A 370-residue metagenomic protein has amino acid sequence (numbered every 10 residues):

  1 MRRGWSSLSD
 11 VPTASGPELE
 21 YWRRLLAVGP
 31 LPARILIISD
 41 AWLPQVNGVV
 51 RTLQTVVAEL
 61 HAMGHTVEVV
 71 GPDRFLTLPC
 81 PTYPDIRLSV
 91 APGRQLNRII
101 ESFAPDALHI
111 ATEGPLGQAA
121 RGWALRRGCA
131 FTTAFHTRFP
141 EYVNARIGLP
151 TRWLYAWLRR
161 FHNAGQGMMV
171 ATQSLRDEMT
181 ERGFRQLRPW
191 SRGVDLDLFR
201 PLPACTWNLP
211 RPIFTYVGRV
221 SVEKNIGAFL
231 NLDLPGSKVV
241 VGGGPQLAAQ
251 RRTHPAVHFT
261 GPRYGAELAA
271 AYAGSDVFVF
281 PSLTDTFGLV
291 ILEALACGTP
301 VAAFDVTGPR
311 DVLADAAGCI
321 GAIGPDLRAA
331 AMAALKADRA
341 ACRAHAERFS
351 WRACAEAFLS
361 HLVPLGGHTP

Functional and structural regions predicted by a protein language model:
I100, H162, P262-R263, A270-S275 (+1 more regions): Short alpha-helical donor nucleotide-sugar binding micro-motif in glycosyltransferases
A156-L202: Donor nucleotide-sugar binding/catalytic pocket of nucleotide-sugar-dependent glycosyltransferases
T206-V241: Conserved donor-binding/catalytic core segment of Leloir-type glycosyltransferases
A248-A266: Nucleotide-activated donor-binding/catalytic signature segment of Leloir-type glycosyltransferases, i.e., the conserved
L283: Aromatic "clamp/platform" in nucleotide-sugar-dependent glycosyltransferases that forms part of the donor/acceptor
P300-A303: Short hydrophobic beta-strand element within catalytic cores of glycosyltransferases and related nucleotide-activated
A314-P325, A331-K336: Conserved acidic donor-binding segment of nucleotide-sugar-dependent glycosyltransferases
K336-P364, P370: A charged, aromatic-enriched C-terminal amphipathic alpha-helix characteristic of glycosyltransferases across folds
